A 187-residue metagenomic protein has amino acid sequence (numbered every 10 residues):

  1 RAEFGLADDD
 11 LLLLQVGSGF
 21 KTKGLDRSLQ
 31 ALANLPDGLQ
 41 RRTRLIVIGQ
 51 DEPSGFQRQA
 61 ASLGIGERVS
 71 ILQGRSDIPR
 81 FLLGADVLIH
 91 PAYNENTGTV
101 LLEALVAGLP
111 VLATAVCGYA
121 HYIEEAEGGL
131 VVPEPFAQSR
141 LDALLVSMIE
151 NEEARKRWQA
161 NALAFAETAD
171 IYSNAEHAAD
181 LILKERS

Functional and structural regions predicted by a protein language model:
L11, S18-N34, S54-G55: A conserved mid-protein helix/loop that constitutes part of the nucleotide-sugar donor-binding site
V16-F20, T43-Q57: Glycosyltransferase donor-sugar binding loop
Q57-G74: Nucleotide-activated donor-binding/catalytic signature segment of Leloir-type glycosyltransferases, i.e., the conserved
G74-R75, R80-A85: Short alpha-helical donor nucleotide-sugar binding micro-motif in glycosyltransferases
Y93: Aromatic "clamp/platform" in nucleotide-sugar-dependent glycosyltransferases that forms part of the donor/acceptor
P110-A113: Short hydrophobic beta-strand element within catalytic cores of glycosyltransferases and related nucleotide-activated
A120-V146: Change "using UDP/GDP/dTDP sugars" to "using nucleotide sugars
A154-T168: A short, well-ordered alpha-helix in the C-terminal region of glycosyltransferases
